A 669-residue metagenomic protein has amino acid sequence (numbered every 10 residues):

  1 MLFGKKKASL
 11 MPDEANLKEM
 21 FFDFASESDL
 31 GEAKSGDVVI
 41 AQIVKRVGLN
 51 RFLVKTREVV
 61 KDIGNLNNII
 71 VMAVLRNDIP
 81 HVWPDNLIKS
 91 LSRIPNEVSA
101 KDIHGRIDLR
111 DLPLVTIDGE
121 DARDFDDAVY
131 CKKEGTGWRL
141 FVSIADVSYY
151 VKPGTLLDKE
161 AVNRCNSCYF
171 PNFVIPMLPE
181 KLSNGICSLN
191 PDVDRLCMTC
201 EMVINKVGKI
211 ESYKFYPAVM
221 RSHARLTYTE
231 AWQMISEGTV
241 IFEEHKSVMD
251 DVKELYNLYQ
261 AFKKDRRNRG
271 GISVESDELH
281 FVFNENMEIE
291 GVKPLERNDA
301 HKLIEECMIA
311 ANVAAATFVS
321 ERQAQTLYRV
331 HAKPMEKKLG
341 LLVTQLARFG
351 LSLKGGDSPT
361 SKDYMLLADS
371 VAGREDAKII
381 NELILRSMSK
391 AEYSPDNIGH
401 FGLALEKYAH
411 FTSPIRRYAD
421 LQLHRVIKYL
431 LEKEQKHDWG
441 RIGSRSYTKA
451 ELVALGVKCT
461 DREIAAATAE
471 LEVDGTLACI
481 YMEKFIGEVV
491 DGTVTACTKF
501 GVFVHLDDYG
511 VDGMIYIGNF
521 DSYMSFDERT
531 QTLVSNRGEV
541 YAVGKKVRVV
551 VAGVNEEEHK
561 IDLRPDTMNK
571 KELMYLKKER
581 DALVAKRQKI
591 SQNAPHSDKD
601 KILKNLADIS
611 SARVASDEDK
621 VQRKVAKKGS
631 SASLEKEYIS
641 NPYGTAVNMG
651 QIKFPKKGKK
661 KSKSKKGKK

Functional and structural regions predicted by a protein language model:
M1-F141, S148-D194, R225, E230-Q233 (+1 more regions): Charge-lined substrate channels and their catalytic hotspots, especially those that engage the 3′ end of RNA
M1-F3, P12, L30-E32, V44-G48 (+18 more regions): Replace "in large, NTP-powered and nucleic-acid-processing enzymes" with "in large, NTP-powered factors and other
N16-E19, V147-Y149, V219, N298 (+2 more regions): Short, surface-exposed beta-strand-loop junctions and turns on beta-sheet-rich folds
D37, A41, N77, Y516-D566 (+1 more regions): Intrinsically disordered, low-complexity linker and terminal regions at domain boundaries
S167-N268: Conserved catalytic alpha/beta cores of large enzymes that bind or transform nucleotide phosphates and polynucleotides
F215, Y228-D507, M514-M524, K545-G553 (+7 more regions): Append "with occasional cross-activation on large, charged helical scaffolds in nucleic-acid assemblies
E579-K669: Intrinsically disordered, Lys/Arg-rich low-complexity segments
